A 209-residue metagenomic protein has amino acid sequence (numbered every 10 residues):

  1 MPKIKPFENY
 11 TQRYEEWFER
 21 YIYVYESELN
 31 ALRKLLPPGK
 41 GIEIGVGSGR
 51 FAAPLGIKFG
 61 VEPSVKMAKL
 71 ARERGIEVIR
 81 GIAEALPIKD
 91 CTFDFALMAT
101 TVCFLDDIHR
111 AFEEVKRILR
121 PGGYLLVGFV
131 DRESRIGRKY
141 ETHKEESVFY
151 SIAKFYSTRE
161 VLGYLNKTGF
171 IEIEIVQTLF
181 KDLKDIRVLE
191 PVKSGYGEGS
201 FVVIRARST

Functional and structural regions predicted by a protein language model:
M1-P37, R50, L179, I186 (+1 more regions): Conserved class I S-adenosyl-L-methionine
I42-A85: Class I SAM-dependent methyltransferase SAM/SAH-binding core
L97: A conserved beta-strand element that flanks and buttresses the S-adenosyl-L-methionine
T100-C103: Short catalytic micro-motifs in class I SAM-dependent methyltransferases
H109-P121: A short glycine-rich, Lys/Arg-flanked "PGG" loop and its adjoining helix->strand segment in the class I
Y124-I152: Conserved class I S-adenosyl-L-methionine
I152-V176: Short alpha-helix
E172-T209: A C-terminal cap/extension of S-adenosyl-L-methionine-dependent methyltransferases that defines the acceptor-substrate
